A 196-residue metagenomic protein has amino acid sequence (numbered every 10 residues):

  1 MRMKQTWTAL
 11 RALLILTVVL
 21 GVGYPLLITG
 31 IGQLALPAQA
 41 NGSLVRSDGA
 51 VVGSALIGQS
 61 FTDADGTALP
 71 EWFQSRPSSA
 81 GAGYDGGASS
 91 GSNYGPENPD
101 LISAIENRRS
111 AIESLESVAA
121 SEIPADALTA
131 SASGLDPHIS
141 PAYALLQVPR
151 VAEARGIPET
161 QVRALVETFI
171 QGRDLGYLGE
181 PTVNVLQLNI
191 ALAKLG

Functional and structural regions predicted by a protein language model:
M3-A9, L13-L20: Aromatic-residue-lined binding/catalytic grooves and analogous aromatic/hydrophobic interfacial grooves in multimeric
T8, G21, L26-Q147, A154 (+2 more regions): Flexible, solvent-exposed loop/hinge segments and secondary-structure transition points
L145-G196: Extracytoplasmic/periplasmic C-terminal soluble domains
